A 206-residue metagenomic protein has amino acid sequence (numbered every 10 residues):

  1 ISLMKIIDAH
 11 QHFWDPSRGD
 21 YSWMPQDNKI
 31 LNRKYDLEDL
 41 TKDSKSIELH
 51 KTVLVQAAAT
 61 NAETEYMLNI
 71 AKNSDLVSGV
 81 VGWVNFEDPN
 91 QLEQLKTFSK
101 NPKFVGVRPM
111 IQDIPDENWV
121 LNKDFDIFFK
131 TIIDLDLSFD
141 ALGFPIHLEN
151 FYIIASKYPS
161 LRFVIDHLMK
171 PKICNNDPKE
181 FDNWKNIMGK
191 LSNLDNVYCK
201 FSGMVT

Functional and structural regions predicted by a protein language model:
I1-L3, G203: Polar low-complexity intrinsically disordered regions
L3-L135, N175, D182, L191: Mid-domain alpha/beta scaffold segments of enzyme catalytic cores
W119-T206: Catalytic pocket-lining loop regions of alpha/beta-barrel enzymes, especially the amidohydrolase/enolase/GH5 lineages
